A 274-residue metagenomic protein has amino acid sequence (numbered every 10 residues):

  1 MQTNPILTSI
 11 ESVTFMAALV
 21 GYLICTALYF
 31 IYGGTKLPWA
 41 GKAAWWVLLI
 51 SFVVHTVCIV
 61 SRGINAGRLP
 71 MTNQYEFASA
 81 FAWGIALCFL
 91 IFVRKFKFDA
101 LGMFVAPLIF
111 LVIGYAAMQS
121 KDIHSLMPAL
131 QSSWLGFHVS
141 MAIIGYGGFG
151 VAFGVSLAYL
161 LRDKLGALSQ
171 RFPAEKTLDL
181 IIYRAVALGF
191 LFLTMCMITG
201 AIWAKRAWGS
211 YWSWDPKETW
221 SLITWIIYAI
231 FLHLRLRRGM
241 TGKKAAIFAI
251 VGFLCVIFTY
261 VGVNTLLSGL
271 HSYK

Functional and structural regions predicted by a protein language model:
M1-K274: Polytopic transmembrane helical bundles with strong interfacial aromatic enrichment
